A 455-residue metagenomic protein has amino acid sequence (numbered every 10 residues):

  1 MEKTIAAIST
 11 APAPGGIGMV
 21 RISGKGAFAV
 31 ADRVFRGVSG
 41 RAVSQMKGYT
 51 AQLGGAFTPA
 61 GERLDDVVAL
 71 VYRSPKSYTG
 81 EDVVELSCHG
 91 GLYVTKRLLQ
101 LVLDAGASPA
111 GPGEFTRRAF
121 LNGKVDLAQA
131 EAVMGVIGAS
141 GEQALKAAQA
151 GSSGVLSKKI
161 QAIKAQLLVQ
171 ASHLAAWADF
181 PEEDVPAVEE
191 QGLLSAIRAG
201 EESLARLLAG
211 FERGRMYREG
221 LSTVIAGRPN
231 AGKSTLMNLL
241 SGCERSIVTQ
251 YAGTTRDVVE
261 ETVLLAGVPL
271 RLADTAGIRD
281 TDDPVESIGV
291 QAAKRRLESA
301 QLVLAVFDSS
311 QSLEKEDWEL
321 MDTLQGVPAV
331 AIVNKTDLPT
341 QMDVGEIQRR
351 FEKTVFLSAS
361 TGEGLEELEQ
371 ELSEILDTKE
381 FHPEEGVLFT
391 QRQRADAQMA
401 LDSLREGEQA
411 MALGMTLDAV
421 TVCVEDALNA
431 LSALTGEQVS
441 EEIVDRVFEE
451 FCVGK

Functional and structural regions predicted by a protein language model:
M1-K146, A150, G154, V330: A glycine-rich (often HGG/GG-containing) alpha/beta subdomain
E2-I8, P12, E142-L264, T281-D283 (+1 more regions): C-terminal-of-GTPase-core extension/linker across diverse P-loop GTPases
G15-I17, Y49-Q52, S299-V303, G326-A329 (+1 more regions): Short glycine-/polar-rich loops that comprise or flank the Walker A/P-loop and associated switch/sensor motifs
S23-G24, G91, A252, S309-S310 (+1 more regions): Short beta->alpha junction loops/turns
Q52-R73, G253-T281, S299-L302, V306: Switch I (G2) and immediately adjacent beta-strands of P-loop GTPase domains
C88-G90, L240, T275, F307-S310: Glycine-rich, N-terminal phosphate-binding loop of Rossmann-like dinucleotide-binding domains
S108, P269-R271, K353: Conserved beta-strand segments of alpha/beta enzyme cores
E286-S310: Inter-motif core of Ras-like GTPase G domains
